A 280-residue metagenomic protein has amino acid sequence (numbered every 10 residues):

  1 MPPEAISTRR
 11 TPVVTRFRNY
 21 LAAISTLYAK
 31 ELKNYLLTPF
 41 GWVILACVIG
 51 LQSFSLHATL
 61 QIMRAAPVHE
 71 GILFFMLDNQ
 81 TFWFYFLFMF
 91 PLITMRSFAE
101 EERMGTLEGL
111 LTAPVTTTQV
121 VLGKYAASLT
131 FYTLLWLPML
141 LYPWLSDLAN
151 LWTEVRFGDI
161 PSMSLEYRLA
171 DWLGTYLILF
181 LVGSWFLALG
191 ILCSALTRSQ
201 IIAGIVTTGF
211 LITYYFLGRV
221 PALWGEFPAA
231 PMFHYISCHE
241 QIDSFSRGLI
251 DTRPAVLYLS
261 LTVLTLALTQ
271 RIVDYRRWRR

Functional and structural regions predicted by a protein language model:
P2-L45: Aromatic- and glycine-rich beta-strand/loop motifs that create alpha-glucan
P39-Q52, A126-P138, V206-A222: Hydrophobic alpha-helical membrane-insertion segments
C47, L77-E100: Long, hydrophobic alpha-helical segments
F54-H57, I72-T81, Y85, A126-Q200 (+1 more regions): Secretory targeting signals
A58-F74, L196, A203-I272, R277-R279: Terminal transmembrane helical anchor/hairpin motif
F90-T94, Y142, A188-L189, C238 (+1 more regions): Hydrophobic/aromatic residues in alpha-helical transmembrane segments
P91-L111, Y125: Transmembrane helix boundary and interhelical loop/hinge segments in multi-pass membrane proteins
